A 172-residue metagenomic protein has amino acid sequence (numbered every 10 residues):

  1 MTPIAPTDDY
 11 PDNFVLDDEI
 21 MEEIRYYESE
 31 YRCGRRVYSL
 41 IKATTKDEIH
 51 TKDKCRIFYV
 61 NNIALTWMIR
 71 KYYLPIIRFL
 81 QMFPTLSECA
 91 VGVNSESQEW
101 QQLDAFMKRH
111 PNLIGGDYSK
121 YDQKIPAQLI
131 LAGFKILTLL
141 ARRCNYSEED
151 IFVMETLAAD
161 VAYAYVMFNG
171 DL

Functional and structural regions predicted by a protein language model:
M1-L172: Viral RNA-dependent RNA polymerase
